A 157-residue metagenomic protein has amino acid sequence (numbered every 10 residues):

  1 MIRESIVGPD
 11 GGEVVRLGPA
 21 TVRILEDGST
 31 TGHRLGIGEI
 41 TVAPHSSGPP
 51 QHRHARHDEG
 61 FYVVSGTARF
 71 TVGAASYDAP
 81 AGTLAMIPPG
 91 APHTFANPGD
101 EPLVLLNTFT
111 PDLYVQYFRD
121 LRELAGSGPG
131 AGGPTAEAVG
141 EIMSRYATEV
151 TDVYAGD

Functional and structural regions predicted by a protein language model:
M1-D10, Y154-D157: Basic/polar N-terminal segments that are highly enriched at the extreme N-terminus, encompassing both cleavable
V7-G8, A74-P92: Short acidic-glycine-tyrosine-enriched beta hairpin
G12-Q51, H57-D58, T108: A short glycine-rich, His/Asp/Glu-containing loop-to-beta-strand
I40, F61, A85: Conserved GNAT-family N-acetyltransferase fold
P49-Q51, V72-Y77: Short beta-strand segments
R56-A68, G73, G82: Glycine- and acidic-residue-biased ligand/ion/polar-headgroup-sensing regions
R69, P89-V115: Ligand-binding loop in jelly-roll beta-barrel domains
R119-D157: Acidic/histidine-enriched, glycine/proline-rich intrinsically disordered or flexible terminal extensions
